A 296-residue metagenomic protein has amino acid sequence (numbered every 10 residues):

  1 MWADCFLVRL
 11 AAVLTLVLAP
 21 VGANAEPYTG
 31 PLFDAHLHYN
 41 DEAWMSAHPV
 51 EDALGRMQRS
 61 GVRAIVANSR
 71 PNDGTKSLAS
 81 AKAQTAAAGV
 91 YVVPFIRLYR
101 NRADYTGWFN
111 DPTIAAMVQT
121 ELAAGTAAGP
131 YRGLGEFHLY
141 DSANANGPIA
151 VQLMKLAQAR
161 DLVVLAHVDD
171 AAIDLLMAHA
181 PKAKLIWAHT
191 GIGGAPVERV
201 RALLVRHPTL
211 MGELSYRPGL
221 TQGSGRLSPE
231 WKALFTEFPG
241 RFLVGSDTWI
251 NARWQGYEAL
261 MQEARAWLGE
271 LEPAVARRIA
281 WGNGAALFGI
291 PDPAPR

Functional and structural regions predicted by a protein language model:
W2, R9, E26-A35, A43 (+4 more regions): Mid-to-C-terminal alpha-helical segments outside catalytic/metal-binding sites
R9-A19: Bacterial N-terminal signal peptides
P27, L78-L165, M211, Y216-G219: Active-site gating/metal-coordination segments in enzymes
F33-L37, I65-A67, V92-R97, L134-G135 (+4 more regions): Hydrophobic faces of well-ordered beta-strands that scaffold small-molecule active sites in alpha/beta enzyme cores
L37, A53-K76, V92-Y99, R132-L139: Divalent metal-dependent hydrolysis catalytic cores, especially in the metallo-beta-lactamase
N40-H48, N68-L78, N101-I114, D141-N146 (+4 more regions): Acidic-and-aromatic substrate-binding clefts and catalytic sites of carbohydrate-active enzymes
L54-R59, A79-Y91, T120-G129, Q158 (+3 more regions): Acidic (Asp/Glu)-rich catalytic clusters
A143-V244, P291, P295: Catalytic pocket-lining loop regions of alpha/beta-barrel enzymes, especially the amidohydrolase/enolase/GH5 lineages
